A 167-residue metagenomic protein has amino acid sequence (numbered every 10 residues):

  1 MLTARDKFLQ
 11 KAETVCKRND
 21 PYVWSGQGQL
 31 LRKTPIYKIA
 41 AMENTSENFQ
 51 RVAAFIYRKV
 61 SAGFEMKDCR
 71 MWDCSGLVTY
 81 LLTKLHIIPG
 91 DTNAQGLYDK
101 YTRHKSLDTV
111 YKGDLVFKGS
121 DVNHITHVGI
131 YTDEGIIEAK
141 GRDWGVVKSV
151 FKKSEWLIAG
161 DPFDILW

Functional and structural regions predicted by a protein language model:
M1-L85, A139, F163-L166: N-terminal capping segments
L2-L9, F64, T79, H86-I158 (+1 more regions): ...with weaker cross-activation on analogous glycine-rich loops/strands in unrelated enzymes
